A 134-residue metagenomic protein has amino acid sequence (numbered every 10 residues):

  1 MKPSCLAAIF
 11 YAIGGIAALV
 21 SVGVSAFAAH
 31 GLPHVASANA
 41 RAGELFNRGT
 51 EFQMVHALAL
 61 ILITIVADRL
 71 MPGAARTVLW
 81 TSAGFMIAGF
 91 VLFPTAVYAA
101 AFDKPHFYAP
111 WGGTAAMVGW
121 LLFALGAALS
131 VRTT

Functional and structural regions predicted by a protein language model:
M1-T134: Polytopic transmembrane helical bundles with strong interfacial aromatic enrichment
